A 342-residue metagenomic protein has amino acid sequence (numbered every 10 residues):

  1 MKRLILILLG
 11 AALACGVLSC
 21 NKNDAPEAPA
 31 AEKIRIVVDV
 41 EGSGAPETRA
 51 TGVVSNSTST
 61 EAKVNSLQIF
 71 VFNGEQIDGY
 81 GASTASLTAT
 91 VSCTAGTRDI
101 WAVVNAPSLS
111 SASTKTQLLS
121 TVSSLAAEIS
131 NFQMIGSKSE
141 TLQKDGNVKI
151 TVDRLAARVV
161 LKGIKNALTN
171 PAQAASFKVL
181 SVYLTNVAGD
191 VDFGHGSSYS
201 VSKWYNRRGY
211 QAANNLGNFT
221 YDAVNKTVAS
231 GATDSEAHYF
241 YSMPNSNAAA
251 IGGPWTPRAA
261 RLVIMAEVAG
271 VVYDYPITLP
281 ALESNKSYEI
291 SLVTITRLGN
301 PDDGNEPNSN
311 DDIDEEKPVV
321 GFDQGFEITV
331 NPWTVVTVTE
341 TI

Functional and structural regions predicted by a protein language model:
M1-L4: Positively charged n-region of N-terminal signal peptides that target proteins for export
L6-A11: Sec-dependent N-terminal signal peptides
G16-S19: C-terminal motif of bacterial Sec signal peptides marking the signal peptidase cleavage site
N21-D24: Bacterial signal peptide processing site
A28-V37, A50-V53, A156: Short coil/turn motif common to extracellular beta-sandwich-like domains
I34-V40, V159-I164: A short, amphipathic beta-strand motif
T48, V53-L119, A167-K286, T334-I342: Tryptophan-paired
S120-I164, T278-I342: Extracellular beta-sheet/turn segments enriched in Thr/Pro/Gly and aliphatic residues
